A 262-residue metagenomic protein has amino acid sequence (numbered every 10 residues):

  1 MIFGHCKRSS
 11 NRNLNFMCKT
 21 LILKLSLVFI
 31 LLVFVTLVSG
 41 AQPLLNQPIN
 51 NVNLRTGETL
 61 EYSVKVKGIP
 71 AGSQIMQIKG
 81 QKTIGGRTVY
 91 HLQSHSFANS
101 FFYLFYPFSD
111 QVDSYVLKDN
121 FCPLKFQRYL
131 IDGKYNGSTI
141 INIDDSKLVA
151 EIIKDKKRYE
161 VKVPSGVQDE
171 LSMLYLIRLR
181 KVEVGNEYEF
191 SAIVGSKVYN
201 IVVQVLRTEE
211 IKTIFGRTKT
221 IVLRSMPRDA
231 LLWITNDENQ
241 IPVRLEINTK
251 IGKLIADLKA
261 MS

Functional and structural regions predicted by a protein language model:
N13-L27: Bacterial N-terminal signal peptides that target proteins for export
S26-T36: Bacterial N-terminal signal peptides
F34-L44: Bacterial Sec-dependent signal peptides at the C-terminal "C-region" and cleavage site
P43-D145, L179-S262: Acidic, serine/threonine-rich low-complexity disordered tracts
I131-E170: Hydrophobic, well-structured mid-protein blocks that either form specific transmembrane helices
